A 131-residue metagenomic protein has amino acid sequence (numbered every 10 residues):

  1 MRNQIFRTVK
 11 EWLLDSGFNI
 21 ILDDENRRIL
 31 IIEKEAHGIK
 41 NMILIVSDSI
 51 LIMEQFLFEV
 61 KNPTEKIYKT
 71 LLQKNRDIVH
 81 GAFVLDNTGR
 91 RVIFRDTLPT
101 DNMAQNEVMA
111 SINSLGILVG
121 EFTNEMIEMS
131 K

Functional and structural regions predicted by a protein language model:
M1-I39, D77, V84-D86: Charge-rich, low-complexity N-terminal segments
R27-L30, I50-L51, R90-V92: Hydrophobic residues embedded in beta-strands of well-ordered beta-sheets
K34-E59: Long, continuous compositionally biased terminal/linker segments
L44-S49, E107-N113: Extended Gly/Ser/Thr-rich low-complexity repeat segments, especially those forming or decorating extracellular
I52-R91, T97: Short, internal acidic amphipathic alpha-helical interface segments that mediate docking to partner proteins
H80, V84-A110, N124-K131: Well-ordered alpha/beta subsegment
I117: Long, contiguous binding/interaction regions
